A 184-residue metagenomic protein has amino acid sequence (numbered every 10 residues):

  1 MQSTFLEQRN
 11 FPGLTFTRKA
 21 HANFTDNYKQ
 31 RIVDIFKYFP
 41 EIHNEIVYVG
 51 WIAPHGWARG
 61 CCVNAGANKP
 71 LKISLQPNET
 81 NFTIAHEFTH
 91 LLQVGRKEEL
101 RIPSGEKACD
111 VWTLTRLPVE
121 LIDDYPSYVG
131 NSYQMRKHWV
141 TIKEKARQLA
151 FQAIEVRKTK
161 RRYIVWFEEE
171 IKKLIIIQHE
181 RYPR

Functional and structural regions predicted by a protein language model:
M1-S3: Disordered inhibitory propeptide/activation segment of secreted metzincin zinc metalloprotease zymogens, centered on
L6-P77: Auxiliary, metal-adjacent structural segments of Zn-dependent hydrolase domains
C62, E79-V94: A contiguous binding-surface segment within folded domains or other stable secondary-structure elements
N68-I84, K97-S104: Short pre-active-site segment immediately N-terminal to the catalytic Zn-binding motif
N81, A85-F88, A108-L114, W139-I142 (+1 more regions): Extended low-polarity, hydrophobic cluster-rich segments
F88-A108, W112-L121: Catalytic Zn2+-binding segment of zinc metalloproteases
V119-R184: Long, well-structured alpha-helical subdomains associated with metal-dependent extracellular/ecto-lumenal hydrolases
